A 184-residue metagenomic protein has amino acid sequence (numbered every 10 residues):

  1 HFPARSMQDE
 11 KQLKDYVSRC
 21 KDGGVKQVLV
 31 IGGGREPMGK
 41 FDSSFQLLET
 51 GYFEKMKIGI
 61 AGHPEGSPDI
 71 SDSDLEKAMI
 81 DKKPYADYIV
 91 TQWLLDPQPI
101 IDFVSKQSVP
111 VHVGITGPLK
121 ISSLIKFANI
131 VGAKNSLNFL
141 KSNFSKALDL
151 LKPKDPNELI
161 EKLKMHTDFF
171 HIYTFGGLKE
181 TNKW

Functional and structural regions predicted by a protein language model:
H1-R5, Q27-G34, A61, D87-P97 (+2 more regions): Catalytic beta/alpha-barrel core
M7-Y16, G34-Y52, D69-S73, W93-S108 (+1 more regions): Active-site-adjacent beta->alpha loops and helix N-cap segments on the catalytic face of soluble alpha/beta enzymes
K14-V25, L48-K55, I80-K83, V104-Q107 (+1 more regions): Acidic (Asp/Glu)-rich catalytic clusters
Y16, S73-L75, I125-I130: Short, surface-exposed amphipathic charged segments that create phosphate/polyanion-binding patches used for binding
C20, K82-Y85, V113, F170: Conserved, mostly hydrophobic/aromatic
L29-G66, K106-L159, F175-L178: Active-site pocket-lining/capping segments in soluble small-molecule metabolic enzymes
D69-P84: Active-site glycine-rich loop that binds ribose-phosphate moieties when present
K164, F169-G177, N182-W184: Non-catalytic helical/linker scaffolds that mediate oligomerization, partner binding, and domain coupling around large
